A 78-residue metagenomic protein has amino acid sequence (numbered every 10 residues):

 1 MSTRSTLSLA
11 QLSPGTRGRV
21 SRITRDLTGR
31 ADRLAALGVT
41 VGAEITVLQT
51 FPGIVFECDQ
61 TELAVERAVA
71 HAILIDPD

Functional and structural regions predicted by a protein language model:
M1-D78: Compact, glycine-rich, soluble single-domain proteins
